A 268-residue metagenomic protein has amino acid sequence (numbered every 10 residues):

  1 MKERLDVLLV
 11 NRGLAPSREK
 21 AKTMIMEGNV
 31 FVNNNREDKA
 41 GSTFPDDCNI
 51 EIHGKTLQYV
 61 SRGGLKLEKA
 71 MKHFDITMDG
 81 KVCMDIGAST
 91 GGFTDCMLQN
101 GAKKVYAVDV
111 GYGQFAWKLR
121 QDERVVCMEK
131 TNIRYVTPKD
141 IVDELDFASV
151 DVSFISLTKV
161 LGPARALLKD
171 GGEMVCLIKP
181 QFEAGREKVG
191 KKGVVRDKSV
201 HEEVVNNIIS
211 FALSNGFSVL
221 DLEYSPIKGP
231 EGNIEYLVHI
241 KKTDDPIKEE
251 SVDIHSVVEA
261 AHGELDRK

Functional and structural regions predicted by a protein language model:
M1-C48, V82-C83: A basic, amphipathic helix-loop patch mediating RNA/tRNA/ribosome contacts
D79-S89: Conserved class I S-adenosyl-L-methionine
T90-G101: Conserved SAM-binding loop of SAM-dependent methyltransferases across substrates and taxa, primarily the Class I
Y106-K159: S-adenosyl-L-methionine
T158-E173: A short glycine-rich, Lys/Arg-flanked "PGG" loop and its adjoining helix->strand segment in the class I
G171-I178, A184: Conserved beta-strand signature within the Rossmann-like core of class I S-adenosyl-L-methionine
P180-R196: Short, glycine-/aromatic-enriched active-site segment of Class I SAM-dependent methyltransferases
I234-K268: Flexible, glycine-/basic-rich loop-and-beta segments that form/coincide with the SAM-dependent methyltransferase
